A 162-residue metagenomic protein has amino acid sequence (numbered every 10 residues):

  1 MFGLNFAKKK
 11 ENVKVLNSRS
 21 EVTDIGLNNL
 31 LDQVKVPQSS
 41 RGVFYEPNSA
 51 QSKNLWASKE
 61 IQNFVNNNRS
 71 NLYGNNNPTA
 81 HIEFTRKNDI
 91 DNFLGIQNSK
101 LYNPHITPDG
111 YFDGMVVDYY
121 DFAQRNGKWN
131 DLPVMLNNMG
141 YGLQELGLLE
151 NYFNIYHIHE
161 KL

Functional and structural regions predicted by a protein language model:
F2-L162: Catalytic toxin/effector domains delivered as secreted proteins or via bacterial secretion systems
